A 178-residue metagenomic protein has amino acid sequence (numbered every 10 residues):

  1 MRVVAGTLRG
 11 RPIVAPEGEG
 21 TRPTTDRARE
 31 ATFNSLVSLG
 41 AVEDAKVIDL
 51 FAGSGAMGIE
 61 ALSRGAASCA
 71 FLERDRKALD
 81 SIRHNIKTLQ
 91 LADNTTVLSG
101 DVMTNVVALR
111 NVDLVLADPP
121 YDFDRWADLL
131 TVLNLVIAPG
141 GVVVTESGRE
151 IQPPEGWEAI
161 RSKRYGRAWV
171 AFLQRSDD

Functional and structural regions predicted by a protein language model:
M1-D178: Class I S-adenosyl-L-methionine-dependent methyltransferase catalytic core
